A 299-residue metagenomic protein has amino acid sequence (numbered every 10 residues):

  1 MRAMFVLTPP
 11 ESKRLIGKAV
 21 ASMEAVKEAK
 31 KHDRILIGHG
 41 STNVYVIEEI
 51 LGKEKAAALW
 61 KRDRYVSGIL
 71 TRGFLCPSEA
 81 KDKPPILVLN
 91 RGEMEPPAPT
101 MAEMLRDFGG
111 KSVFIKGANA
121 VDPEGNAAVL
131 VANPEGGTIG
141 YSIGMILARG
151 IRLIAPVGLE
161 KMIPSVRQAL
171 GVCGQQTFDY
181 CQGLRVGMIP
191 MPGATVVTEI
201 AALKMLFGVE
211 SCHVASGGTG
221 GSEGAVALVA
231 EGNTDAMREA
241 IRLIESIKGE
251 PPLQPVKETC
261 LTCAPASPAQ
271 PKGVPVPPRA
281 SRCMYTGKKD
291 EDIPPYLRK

Functional and structural regions predicted by a protein language model:
R2, T42, E223-A227: Active-site-proximal beta-alpha loop/turn segments in soluble metabolic enzymes
A3-L87: N-terminal active-site beta-alpha-beta segment that forms phosphate/nucleotide-binding and substrate-recognition loops
L7-L15, A19-V26, E79-P252, T259-C283 (+1 more regions): Conserved phosphate- and dinucleotide-binding cores of soluble alpha/beta proteins, encompassing both enzyme active
K288-K299: Solvent-exposed loop segments that connect transmembrane elements
